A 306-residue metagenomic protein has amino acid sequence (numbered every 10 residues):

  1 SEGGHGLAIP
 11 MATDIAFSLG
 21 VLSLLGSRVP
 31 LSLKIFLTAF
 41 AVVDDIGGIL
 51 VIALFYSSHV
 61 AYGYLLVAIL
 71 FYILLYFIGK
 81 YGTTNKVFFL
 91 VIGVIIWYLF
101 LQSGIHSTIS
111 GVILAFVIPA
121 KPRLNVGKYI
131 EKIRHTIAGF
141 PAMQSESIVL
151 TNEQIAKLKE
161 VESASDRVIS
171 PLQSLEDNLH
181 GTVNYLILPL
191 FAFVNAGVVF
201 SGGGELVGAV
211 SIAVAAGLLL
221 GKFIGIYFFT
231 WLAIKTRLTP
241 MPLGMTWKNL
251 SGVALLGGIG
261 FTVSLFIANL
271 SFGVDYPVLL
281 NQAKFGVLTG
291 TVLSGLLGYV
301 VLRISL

Functional and structural regions predicted by a protein language model:
S1, I15-L19, D44-I49, A68 (+8 more regions): Transmembrane alpha-helical segments of multi-pass membrane transport proteins and ion-pumping complexes
E2-A16, S57-L70, T108, A213-F223: Structural signature of hydrophobic alpha-helical transmembrane segments
E2-H5, L50-H59, V263-F285: Interfacial helix-loop-helix junctions of multi-pass membrane proteins
L22-K128, R134: Functional cores that coordinate and move charged inorganic groups
I52, L101-H106, L190-V199, L256-G273: Hydrophobic alpha-helical transmembrane segments in multi-pass integral membrane proteins
A61, L65-L70, G202-G221, W247 (+2 more regions): Entry/N-cap segments of selected transmembrane alpha helices and their immediately preceding amphipathic helices
Y81, N85-I92, S107-L243, L306: Predominantly late transmembrane helices and immediately cytosolic-facing juxtamembrane segments
L90-I95, L206-S211, G273-L296: Structural signal for the N-terminal portions of transmembrane helices and their immediately preceding loop/interface
